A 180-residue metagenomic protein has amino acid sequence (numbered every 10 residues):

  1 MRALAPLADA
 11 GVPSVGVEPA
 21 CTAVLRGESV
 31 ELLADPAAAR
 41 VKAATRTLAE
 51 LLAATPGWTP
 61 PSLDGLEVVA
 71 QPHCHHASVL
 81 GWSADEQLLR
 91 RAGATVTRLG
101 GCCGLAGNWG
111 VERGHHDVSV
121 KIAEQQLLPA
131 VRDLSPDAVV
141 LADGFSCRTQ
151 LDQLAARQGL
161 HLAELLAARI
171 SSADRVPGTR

Functional and structural regions predicted by a protein language model:
M1-R180: Iron-sulfur cluster-binding electron-transfer modules in prokaryotic oxidoreductases
